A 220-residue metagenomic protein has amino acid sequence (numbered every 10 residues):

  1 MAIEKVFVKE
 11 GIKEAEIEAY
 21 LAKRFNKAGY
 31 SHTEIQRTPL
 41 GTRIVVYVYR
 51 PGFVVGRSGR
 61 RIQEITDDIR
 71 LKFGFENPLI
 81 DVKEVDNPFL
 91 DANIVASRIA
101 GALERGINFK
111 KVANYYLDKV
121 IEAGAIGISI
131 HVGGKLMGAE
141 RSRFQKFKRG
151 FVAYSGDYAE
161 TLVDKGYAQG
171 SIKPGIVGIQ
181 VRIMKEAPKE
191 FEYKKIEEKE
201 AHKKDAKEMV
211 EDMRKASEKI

Functional and structural regions predicted by a protein language model:
M1-Q63, V177-K189, K203, K207-I220: N-terminal, positively charged regions that mediate nucleic acid binding
M1-V8, R50-G52, D81-V85, A96-L103 (+1 more regions): Short hinge/gating elements
K23-K27, T33-R37, L71, E84-D91 (+2 more regions): Replace "in large, NTP-powered and nucleic-acid-processing enzymes" with "in large, NTP-powered factors and other
R37-Y49, F75-R98: Short, charge-patterned binding micro-sites
T38, R60, K83-N87, G133-L136 (+1 more regions): Short, ordered loop/turn segments at secondary-structure junctions
G41-R43, F53-V54, N87-L90, L136-E140 (+1 more regions): Short, active-site-adjacent cap segments at secondary-structure transitions
V54-I80: Acidic, low-complexity central loop/insert segments
N93, A102-I220: Positively charged, low-complexity, intrinsically disordered RNA-binding extensions
